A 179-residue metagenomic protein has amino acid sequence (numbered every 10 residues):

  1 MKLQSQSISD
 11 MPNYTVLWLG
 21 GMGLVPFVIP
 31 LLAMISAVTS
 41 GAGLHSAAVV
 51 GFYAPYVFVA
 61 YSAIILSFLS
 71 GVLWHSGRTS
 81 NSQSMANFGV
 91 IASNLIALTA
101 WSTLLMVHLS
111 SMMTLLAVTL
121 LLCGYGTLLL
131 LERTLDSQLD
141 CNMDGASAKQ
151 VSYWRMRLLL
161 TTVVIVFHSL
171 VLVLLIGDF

Functional and structural regions predicted by a protein language model:
K2-I8, S70-N81, L129-Q150: C-terminal ends of transmembrane helices
P12-S40, T161-H168: The first (N-terminal) embedded transmembrane alpha-helix
L19, S84-N94, T119, W154-T162: Cytoplasmic-side transmembrane-helix entry/capping segments in multi-pass membrane proteins
V28-I35, T99-H108, I165-F179: Hydrophobic alpha-helical transmembrane segments in multi-pass integral membrane proteins
G51-Q83: Short, well-structured hydrophobic secondary-structure segments
H75-M106: Helix-adjacent hinge/juxtasegments
L104-T127: Transmembrane helix-loop-helix
L135-F179: Terminal transmembrane helical module of multi-pass membrane proteins
